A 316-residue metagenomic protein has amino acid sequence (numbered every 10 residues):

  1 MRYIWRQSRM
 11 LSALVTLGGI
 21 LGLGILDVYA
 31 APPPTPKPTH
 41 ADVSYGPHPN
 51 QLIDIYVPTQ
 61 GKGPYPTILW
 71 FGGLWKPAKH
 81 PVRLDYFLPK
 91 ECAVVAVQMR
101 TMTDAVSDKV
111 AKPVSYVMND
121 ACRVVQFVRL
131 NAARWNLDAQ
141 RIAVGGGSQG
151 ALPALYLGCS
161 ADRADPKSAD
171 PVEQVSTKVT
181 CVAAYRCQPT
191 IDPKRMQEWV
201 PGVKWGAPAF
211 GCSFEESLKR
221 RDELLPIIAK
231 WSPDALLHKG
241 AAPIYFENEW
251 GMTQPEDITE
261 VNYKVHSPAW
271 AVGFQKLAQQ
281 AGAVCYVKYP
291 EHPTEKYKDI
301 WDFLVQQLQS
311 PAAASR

Functional and structural regions predicted by a protein language model:
S12-D27: Bacterial N-terminal signal peptides
A31-K62: N-terminal cap/lid segment of alpha/beta-hydrolase-fold proteins
T35, H48, G158-A161, T177-V179 (+4 more regions): Mobile cap/lid helix-loop segments that gate and shape the active-site cleft of serine hydrolases
D54, I244-R316: C-terminal catalytic histidine-bearing segment of alpha/beta-hydrolase fold enzymes
P64-G73: Short beta-strand element of the alpha/beta-hydrolase
K79-A96: Short amphipathic alpha-helix adjacent to the substrate-entry channel of hydrolases
K112-A133: Alpha/beta-hydrolase active-site loop
Q126-W199: Primarily recognizes the serine-hydrolase "nucleophile elbow" in alpha/beta-hydrolase and SGNH/GDSL folds
